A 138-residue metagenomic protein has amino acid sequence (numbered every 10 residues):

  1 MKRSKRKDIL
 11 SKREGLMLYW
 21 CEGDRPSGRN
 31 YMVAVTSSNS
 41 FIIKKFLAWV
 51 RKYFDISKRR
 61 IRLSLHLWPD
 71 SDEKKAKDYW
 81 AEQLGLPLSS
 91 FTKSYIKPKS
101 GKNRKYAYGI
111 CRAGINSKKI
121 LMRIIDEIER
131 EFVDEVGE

Functional and structural regions predicted by a protein language model:
M1-E138: Domain-length accessory/inserted modules outside core catalytic folds
